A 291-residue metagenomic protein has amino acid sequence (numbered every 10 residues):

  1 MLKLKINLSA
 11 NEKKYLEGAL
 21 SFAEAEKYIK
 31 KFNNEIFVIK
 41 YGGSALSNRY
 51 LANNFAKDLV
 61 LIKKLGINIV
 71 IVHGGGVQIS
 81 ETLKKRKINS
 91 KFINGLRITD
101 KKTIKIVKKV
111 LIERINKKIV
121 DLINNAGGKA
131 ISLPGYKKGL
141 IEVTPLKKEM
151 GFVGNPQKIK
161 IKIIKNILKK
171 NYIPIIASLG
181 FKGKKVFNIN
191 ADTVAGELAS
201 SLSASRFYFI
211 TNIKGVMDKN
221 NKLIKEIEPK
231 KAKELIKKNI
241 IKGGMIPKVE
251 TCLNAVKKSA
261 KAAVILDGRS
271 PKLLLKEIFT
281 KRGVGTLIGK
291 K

Functional and structural regions predicted by a protein language model:
M1-R269, K276, T280-R282, G289-K291: Nucleotide/pyrophosphate-binding catalytic subdomain
